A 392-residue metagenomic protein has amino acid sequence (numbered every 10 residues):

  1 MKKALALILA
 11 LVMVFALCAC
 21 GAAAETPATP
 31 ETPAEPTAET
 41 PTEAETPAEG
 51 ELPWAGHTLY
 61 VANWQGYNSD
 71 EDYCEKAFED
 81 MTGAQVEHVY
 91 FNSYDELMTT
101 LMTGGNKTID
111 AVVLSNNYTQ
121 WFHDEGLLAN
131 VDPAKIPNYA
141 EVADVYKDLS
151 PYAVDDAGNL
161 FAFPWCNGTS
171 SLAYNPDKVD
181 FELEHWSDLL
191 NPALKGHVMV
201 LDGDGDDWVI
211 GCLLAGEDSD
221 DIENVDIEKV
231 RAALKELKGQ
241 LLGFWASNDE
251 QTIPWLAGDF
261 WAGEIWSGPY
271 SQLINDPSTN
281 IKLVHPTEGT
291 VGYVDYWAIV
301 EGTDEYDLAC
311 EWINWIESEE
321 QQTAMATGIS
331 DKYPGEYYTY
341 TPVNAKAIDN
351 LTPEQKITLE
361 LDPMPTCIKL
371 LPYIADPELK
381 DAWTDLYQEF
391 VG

Functional and structural regions predicted by a protein language model:
C18-T29: Bacterial lipoprotein signal-peptidase II cleavage site
P47-F122: Early extracytoplasmic/lumenal segment of secretory-pathway proteins
W64-D72, F91-N92, T108-I109, V113-L256: Extracytoplasmic ligand-binding site segments that recognize negatively charged/polar headgroups
T119-W121, L256, A262-N280: A ligand-binding cleft/hinge motif common to bilobed small-molecule-binding domains
F122-N130, D156-N159, L273-H285, D349-Q355: Ligand-binding "clamshell"
E228-L237, P277-E301: Periplasmic-binding protein-like
D295, V300-C367: Mature extracytoplasmic/periplasmic domains
L359-G392: Conserved C-terminal helix/tail region of periplasmic/extracytoplasmic solute-binding proteins
